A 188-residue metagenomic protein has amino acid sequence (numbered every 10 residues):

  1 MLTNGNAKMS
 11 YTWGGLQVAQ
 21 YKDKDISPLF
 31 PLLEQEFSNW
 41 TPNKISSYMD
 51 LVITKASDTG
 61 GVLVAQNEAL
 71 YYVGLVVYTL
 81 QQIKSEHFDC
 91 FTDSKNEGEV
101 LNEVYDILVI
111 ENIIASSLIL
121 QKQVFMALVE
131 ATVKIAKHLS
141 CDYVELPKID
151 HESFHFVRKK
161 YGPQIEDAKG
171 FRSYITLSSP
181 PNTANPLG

Functional and structural regions predicted by a protein language model:
W13-L29: A short beta-loop-alpha structural element at the N-terminal edge of CoA-dependent acyl/N-acetyltransferase catalytic
P31-N43: Helix-loop element at the rim of GNAT/NAT acetyltransferase active sites that forms part of the acceptor-substrate
W40-V62, V77: Active-site rim helix/loop that mediates acceptor-substrate recognition in acyltransferases
G60-V76, L80: Conserved beta-hairpin
V77-N112: Conserved acyl-donor/pantetheine-binding loop and adjacent beta-alpha core of acyl/acetyltransferases and related
E111-Q121: A short, internal acetyl-CoA/4′-phosphopantetheine-binding micro-motif in the GNAT/acyltransferase core
L120-K134: Conserved acetyl-CoA-binding loop-helix of GNAT-fold acetyltransferases
A136-I149: Conserved GNAT acetyl-CoA-binding A-motif
